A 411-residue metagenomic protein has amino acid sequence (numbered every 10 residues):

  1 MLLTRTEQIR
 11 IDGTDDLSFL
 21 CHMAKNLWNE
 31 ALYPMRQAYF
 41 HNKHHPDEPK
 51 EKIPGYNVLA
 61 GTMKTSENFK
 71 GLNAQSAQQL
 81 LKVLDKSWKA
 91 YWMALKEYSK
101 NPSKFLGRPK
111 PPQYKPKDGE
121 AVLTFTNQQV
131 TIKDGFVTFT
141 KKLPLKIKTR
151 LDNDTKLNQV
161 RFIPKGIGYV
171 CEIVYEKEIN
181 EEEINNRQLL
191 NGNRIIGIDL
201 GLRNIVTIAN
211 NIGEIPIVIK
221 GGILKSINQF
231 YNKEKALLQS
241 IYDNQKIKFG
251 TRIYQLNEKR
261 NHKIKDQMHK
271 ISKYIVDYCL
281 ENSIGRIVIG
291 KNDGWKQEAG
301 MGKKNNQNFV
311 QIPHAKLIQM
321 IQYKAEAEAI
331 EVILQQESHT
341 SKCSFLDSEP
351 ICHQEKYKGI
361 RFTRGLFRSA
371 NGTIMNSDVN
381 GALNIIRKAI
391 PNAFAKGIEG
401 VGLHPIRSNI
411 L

Functional and structural regions predicted by a protein language model:
M1-Q79: Gly/serine-rich nucleotide phosphate-binding loop at the start of the catalytic core of nucleotide/ADP-ribose-handling
R5-G13, L143-T149, I217-I219: Generic detection of short hydrophobic beta-strand segments and adjacent strand-loop junctions
A31, Q79-Y91, S377-A389: Stable alpha-helical structural segments in soluble proteins, enriched in small hydrophobic residues
H41-P54, V58-T65, G166-I318, A395-L411: Substrate-contacting helices/loops that form the catalytic groove of nucleic-acid and nucleotide-polymer processing
I53-K165, Q307, Q311: Acidic carboxylate diad motif detector
K115-N185, P313, L317, A327-Q336 (+3 more regions): Glycine/proline-rich, flexible active-site/cofactor-binding loop segments that harbor closely spaced acidic
N306-L411: Positively charged, low-complexity nucleic-acid-binding target-recognition regions
